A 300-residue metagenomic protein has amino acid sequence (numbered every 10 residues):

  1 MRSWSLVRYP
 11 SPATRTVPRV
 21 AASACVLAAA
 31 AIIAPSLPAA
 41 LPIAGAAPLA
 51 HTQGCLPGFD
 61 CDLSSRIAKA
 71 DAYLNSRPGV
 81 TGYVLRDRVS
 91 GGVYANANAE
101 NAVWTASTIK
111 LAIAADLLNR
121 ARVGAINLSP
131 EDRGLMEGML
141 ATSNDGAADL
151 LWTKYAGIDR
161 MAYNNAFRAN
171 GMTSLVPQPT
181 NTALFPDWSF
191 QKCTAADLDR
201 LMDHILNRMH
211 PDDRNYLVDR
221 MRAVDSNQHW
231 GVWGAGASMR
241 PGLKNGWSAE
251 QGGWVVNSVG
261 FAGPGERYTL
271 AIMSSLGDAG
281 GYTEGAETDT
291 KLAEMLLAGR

Functional and structural regions predicted by a protein language model:
W4-S11, V17-A22, P48-D71, N75-R77 (+3 more regions): Structured C-terminal helix/loop/strand segments within mature extracytoplasmic catalytic/sensor domains
R15-A34: Sec-dependent N-terminal signal peptides
A31-F59: C-terminal region of N-terminal signal peptides and the immediate post-cleavage residues of exported proteins
P78-A102: Short, conserved catalytic-motif segment at the N-terminal edge
G91, A102-I126, M139, L270: Active-site SXXK
A121-T173: Conserved catalytic neighborhood of penicillin-recognizing serine enzymes
W152-M209: Mid-domain, small-residue-enriched loop/turn segments at the edges of structured enzyme/sensor domains
W188-A249: A conserved catalytic-loop motif detector
